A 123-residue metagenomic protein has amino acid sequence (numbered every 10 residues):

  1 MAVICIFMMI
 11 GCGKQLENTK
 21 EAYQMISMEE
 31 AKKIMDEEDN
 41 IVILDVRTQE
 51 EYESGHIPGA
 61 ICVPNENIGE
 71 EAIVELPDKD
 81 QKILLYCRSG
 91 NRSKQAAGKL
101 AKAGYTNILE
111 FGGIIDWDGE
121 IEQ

Functional and structural regions predicted by a protein language model:
M1, F7-E29, I34, I41 (+2 more regions): Rhodanese-like catalytic fold shared by cysteine-dependent sulfurtransferases and DSP/PTP-type phosphatases
R47: Short strand-turn motif at the edge of the Rossmann-like AdoMet-binding core
